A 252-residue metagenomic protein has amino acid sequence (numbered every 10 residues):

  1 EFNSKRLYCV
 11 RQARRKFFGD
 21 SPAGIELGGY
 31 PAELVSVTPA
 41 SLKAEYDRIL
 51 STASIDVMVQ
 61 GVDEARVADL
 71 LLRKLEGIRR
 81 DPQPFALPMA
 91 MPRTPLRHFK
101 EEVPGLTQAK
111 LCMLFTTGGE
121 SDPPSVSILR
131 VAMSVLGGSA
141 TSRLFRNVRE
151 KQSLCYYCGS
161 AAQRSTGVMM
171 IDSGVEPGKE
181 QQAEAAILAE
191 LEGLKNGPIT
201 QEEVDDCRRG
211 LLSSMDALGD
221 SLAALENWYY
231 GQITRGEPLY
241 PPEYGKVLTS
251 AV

Functional and structural regions predicted by a protein language model:
E1-P84, E120, I128, E150-V252: Charge-rich, well-structured scaffold segments of protease-associated domains
S54, P82-R143, Q152: His/Glu-based metal-binding/catalytic segments typifying zinc-dependent metallopeptidases
